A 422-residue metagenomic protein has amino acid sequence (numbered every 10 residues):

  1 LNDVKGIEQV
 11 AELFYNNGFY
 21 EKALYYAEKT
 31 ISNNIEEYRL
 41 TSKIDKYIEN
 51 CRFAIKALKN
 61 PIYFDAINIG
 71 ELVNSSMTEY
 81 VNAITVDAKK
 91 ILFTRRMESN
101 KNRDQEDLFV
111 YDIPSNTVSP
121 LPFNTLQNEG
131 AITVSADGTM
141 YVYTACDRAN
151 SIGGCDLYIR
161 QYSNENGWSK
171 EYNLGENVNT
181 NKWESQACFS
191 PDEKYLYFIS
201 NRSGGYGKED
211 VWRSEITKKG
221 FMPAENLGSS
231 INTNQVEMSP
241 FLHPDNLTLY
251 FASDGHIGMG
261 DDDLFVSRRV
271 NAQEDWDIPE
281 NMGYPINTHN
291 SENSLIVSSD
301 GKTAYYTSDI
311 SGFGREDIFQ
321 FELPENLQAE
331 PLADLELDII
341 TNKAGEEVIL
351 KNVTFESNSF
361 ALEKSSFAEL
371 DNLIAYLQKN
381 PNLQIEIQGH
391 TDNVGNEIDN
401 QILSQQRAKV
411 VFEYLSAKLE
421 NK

Functional and structural regions predicted by a protein language model:
K5-Q9, N16-G345, I349, S359 (+1 more regions): Short, conserved micro-motifs composed of acidic
A11-F14, T30, G389, I402: Terminal non-domain segments
L24, E171, A224, F367 (+3 more regions): Extracytoplasmic/secreted envelope proteins and their assembly/folding machinery, especially bacterial periplasmic
E71, R95-M97, T354, G389-T391 (+1 more regions): A mature extracytoplasmic/lumenal domain signature
S253, G258, H390-K422: Periplasmic OmpA-like peptidoglycan-binding domain that tethers envelope proteins to the cell wall
F355-G389, K409-N421: Periplasmic peptidoglycan-binding/anchoring modules of Gram-negative envelope and division proteins
